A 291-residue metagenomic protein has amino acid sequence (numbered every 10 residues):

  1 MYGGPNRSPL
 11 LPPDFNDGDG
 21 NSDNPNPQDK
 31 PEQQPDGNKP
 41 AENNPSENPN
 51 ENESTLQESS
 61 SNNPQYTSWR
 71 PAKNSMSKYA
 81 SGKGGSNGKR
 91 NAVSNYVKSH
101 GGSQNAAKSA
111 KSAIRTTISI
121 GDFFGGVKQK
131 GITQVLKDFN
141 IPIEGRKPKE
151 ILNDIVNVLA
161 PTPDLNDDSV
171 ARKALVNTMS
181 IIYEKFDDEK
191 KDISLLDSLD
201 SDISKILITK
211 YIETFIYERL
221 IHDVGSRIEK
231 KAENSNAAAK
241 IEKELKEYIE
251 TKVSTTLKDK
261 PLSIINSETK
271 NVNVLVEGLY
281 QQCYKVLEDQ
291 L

Functional and structural regions predicted by a protein language model:
M1-D154: Extended, helix-rich scaffolding/adaptor regions
S22, K73-M76, S86, S103 (+9 more regions): Residue-level detector of solvent-exposed, low-hydrophobicity positions
S59-N62, A72, K89, S204 (+3 more regions): Short linear sequence motifs
N105-E213: Long amphipathic alpha-helical segments with strong coiled-coil/leucine-zipper propensity
D154-V158, V170, A174-K185, Y217 (+4 more regions): Solvent-exposed flexible segments
D202-S226, K230, E242: Basic amphipathic recognition helices
H222-L291: Alpha-helical oligomerization segments
